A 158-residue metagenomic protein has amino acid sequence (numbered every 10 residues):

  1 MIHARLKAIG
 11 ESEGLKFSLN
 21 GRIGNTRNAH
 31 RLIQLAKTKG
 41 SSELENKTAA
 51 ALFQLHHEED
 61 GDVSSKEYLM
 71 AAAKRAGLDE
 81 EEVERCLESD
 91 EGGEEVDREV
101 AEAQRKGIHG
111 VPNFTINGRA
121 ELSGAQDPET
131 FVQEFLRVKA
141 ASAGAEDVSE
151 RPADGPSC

Functional and structural regions predicted by a protein language model:
M1-N28: Ordered, amphipathic secondary-structure segments that act as subunit-interaction surfaces in large macromolecular
H3, K7, A29-I33, E45-A49: Generic internal hydrophobic packing segments that stabilize the cores of diverse globular domains
I23-A29, G61-K66: Short acidic alpha-helix initiation/capping motifs at coil-to-helix transition points, especially at protein N-termini
Q34-C158: C-terminal cap of thioredoxin/glutaredoxin-like
